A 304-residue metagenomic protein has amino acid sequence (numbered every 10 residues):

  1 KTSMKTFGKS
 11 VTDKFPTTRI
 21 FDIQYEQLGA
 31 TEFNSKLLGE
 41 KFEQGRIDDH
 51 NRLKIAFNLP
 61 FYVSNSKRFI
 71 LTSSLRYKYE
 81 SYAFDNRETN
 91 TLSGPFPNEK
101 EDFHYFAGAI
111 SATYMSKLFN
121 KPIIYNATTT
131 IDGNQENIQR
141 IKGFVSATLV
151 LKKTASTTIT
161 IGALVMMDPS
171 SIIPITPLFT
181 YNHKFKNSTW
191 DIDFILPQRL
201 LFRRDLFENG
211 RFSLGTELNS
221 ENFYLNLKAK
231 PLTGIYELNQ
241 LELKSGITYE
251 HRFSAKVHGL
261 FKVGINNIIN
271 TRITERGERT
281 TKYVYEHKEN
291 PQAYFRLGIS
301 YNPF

Functional and structural regions predicted by a protein language model:
T2-K152, Y236-N239: Transmembrane beta-barrel domains of bacterial outer-membrane proteins
F15, F61-N65, S116-F119, L151-A155 (+4 more regions): Outer-membrane beta-barrel strand-turn architecture
F21-I23, L71-L75, I110, Y125-A127 (+5 more regions): Membrane-embedded beta-strand positions of outer-membrane beta-barrel proteins
Y25-T31, L75-A83, S116, T129-Q135 (+6 more regions): Transmembrane beta-strands of outer-membrane beta-barrel pores
A30-Q44, I195-F295: Outer-membrane beta-barrel translocator/channel fold
S64-F69, K117-I124, S156-I161, S188-D191 (+3 more regions): Repeated loop/turn-to-beta-strand initiation elements of outer-membrane beta-barrel proteins
D102, G133-K142, V165-I175, T189-L200 (+1 more regions): Solvent-exposed loop/turn segments connecting transmembrane beta-strands in outer-membrane beta-barrel proteins
L178-N182, K288-F304: Outer-membrane beta-barrel "beta-signal"
